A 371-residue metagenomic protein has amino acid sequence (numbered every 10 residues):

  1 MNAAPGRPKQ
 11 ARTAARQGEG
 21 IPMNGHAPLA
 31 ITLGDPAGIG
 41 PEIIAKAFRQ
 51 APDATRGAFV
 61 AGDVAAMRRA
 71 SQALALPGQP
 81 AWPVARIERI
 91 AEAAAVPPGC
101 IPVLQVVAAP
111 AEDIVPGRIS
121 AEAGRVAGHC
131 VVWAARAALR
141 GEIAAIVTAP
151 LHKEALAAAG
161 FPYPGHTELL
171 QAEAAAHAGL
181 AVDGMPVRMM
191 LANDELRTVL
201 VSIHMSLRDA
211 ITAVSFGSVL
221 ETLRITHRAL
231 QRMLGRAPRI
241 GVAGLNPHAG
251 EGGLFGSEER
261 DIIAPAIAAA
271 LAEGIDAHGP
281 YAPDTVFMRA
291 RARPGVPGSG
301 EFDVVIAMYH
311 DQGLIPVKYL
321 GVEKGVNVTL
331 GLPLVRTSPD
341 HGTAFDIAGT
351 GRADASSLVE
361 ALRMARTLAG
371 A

Functional and structural regions predicted by a protein language model:
N2, K9-R12, R16-L169, A175 (+5 more regions): Contiguous, glycine/small-aliphatic-enriched amphipathic segments in soluble metabolic enzymes
A58, T167, V187-R188, L196-V199: Small-molecule pocket liners
Q171-P186: FAD-binding core/adjacent interface of flavoenzyme oxidoreductases
V182, M190-A213, G217-L220: Ligand-binding beta-strand-loop-alpha-helix segment within the catalytic cores of soluble metabolic enzymes
V182-M190, G298-V304: Glycine-rich, flexible loop segments associated with nucleotide phosphate handling
